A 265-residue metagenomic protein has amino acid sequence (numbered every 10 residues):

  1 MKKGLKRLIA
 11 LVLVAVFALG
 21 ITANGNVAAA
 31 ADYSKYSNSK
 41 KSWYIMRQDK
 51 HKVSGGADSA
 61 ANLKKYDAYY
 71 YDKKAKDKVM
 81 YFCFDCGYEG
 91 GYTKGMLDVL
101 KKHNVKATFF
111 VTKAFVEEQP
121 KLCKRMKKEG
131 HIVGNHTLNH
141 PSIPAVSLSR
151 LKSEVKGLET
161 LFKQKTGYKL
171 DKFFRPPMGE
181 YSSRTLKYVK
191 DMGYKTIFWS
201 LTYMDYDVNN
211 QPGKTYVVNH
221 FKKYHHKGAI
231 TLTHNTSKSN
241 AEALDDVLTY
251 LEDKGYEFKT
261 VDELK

Functional and structural regions predicted by a protein language model:
M1-K3: N-terminal secretory signal peptides that target proteins for export/translocation
R7-A10, G20-C83, E89-D98, K102 (+2 more regions): N-terminal pre-catalytic segment of deacetylase/amide-hydrolase enzymes
L11-L13, F221: Hydrophobic alpha-helical transmembrane segments of integral membrane proteins, especially multi-pass transporters
V14-A18: Hydrophobic membrane-insertion alpha-helices, especially the h-region of bacterial N-terminal signal peptides
D77-M80, G90-Y92, K101-L232: Metal-dependent polysaccharide deacetylase catalytic core of the NodB/CE4 family, i.e., the active-site-bearing domain
C86-G87, T236: Active-site glycine-rich loops that stabilize anionic/oxyanionic intermediates across multiple enzyme folds
L97, E159, K163, K190 (+2 more regions): Non-transmembrane alpha-helical segments in soluble domains of secreted/periplasmic/extracellular proteins
H226-D262: Catalytic grooves of carbohydrate-active enzymes
